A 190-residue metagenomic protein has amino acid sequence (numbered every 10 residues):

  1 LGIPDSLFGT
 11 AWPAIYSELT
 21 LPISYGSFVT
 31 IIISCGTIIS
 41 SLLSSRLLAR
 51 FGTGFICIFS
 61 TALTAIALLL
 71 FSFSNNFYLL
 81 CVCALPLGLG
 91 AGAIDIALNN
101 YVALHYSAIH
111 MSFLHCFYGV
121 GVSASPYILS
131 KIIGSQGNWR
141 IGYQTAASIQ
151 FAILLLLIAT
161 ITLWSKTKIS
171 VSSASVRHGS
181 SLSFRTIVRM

Functional and structural regions predicted by a protein language model:
L1-I15, L19-L21: Extracytoplasmic
S6, I33-L42, S123: Residue-level signature of mid-helix packing/kink "hotspots" within the transmembrane helices of 12-pass Major
I15-Y16, L47-L48, V102, Y127-G137: Interfacial helix-cap and linker-helix signal at transmembrane-aqueous boundaries of multi-pass secondary transporters
I39-Y78: Conserved MFS/SLC helix-loop-helix module at the cytosolic interface between two early adjacent transmembrane helices
A67-F71, L87, L157: MFS-fold secondary transporters
N75, L79, F113-K168: Helix-loop-helix hairpin linking two adjacent transmembrane segments in secondary transporters
C83-F117: Cytoplasmic helix-loop-helix junction between adjacent transmembrane helices in 12-TM secondary transporters
S165-M190: Juxtamembrane intracellular "pre-TM" segments in multi-pass secondary transporters
